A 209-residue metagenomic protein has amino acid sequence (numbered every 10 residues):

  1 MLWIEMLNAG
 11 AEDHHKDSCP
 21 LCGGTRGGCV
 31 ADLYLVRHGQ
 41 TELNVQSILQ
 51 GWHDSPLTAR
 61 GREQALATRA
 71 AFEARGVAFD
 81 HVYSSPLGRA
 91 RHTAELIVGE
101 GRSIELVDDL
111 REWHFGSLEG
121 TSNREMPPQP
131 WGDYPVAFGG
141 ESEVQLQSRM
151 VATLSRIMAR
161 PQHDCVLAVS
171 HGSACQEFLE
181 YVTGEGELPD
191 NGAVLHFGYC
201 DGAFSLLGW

Functional and structural regions predicted by a protein language model:
D13-D17: Intrinsic-disorder-associated, low-complexity terminal segments enriched in Asp/Asn/His/Tyr and depleted of Lys/Arg
C29-Y34: Extreme N-terminal starter segment of soluble prokaryotic enzymes
L35-R91, G139-M150: Loop-to-helix element that buttresses phosphate recognition and phosphoryl-transfer chemistry
L66-P127: Phosphate-coordination/substrate-recognition cap region in phosphate-metabolizing enzymes
R75-V77, I157-D164: Glycine-rich phosphate-binding loop signature in dinucleotide/nucleotide-binding domains
P127-Q145: Short glycine/proline- and acidic residue-enriched helix-loop micro-motifs that form flexible lids or anion-recognition
G184-G208: Domain-level recognition of soluble alpha/beta enzyme cores, biased toward histidine phosphatases/phosphomutases
